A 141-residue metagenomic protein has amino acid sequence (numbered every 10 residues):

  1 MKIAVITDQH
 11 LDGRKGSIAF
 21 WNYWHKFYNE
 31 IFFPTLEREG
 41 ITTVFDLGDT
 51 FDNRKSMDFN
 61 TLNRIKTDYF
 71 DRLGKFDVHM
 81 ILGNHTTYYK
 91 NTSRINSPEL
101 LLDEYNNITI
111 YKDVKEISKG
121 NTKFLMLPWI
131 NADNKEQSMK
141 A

Functional and structural regions predicted by a protein language model:
K2, Q9, G13-I117: Core catalytic region of metal-dependent phosphoesterases/phosphodiesterases, especially metallo-beta-lactamase-like
T7-D8, W129: Conserved donor-binding loops in enzymes that form glycosidic bonds
K119-A141: Binuclear metal-dependent hydrolase catalytic cores centered on His/Asp/Glu-rich metal-binding motifs
